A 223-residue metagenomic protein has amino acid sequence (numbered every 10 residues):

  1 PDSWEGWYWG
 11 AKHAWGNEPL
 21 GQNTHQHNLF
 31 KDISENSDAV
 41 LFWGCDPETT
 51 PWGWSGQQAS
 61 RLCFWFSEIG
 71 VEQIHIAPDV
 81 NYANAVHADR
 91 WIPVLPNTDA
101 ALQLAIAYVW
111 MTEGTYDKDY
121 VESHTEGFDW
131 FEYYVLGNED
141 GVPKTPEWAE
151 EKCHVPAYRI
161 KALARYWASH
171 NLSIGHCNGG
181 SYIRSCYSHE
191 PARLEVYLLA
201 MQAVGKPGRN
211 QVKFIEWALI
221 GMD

Functional and structural regions predicted by a protein language model:
P1, W167-D223: A glycine-rich, hydrophobic/aromatic-adjacent loop/helix-cap motif
P1-N36, G205-K213: Anionic-ligand anchoring segments at beta-strand to alpha-helix junctions in alpha/beta enzyme folds, i.e., glycine
A39-L41: Structural motif
D46-T49, D79-Y82, T98, S181-I183 (+1 more regions): Solvent-exposed loop/turn segments at secondary-structure junctions within structured extracellular/periplasmic domains
P47-S60: Glycine/threonine-rich flexible loop motifs
T50-W52, N84-A85, L102, R184-C186 (+1 more regions): Short helix/loop capping segments that flank catalytic or ligand/cofactor-binding pockets
Q57-I69: Catalytic-core regions built around general acid/base machinery
E68-I74, D79-N171: Long, well-ordered, tryptophan-enriched scaffold segments
